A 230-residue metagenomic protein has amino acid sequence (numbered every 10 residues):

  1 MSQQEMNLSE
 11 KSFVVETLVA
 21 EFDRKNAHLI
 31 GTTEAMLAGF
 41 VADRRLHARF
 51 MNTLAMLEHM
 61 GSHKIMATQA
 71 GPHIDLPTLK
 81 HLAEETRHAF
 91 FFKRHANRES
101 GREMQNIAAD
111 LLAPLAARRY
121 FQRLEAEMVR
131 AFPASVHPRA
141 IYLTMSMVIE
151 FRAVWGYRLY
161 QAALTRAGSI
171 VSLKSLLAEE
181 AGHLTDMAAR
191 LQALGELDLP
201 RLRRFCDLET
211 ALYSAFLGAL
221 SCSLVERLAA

Functional and structural regions predicted by a protein language model:
M1-A230: Non-heme di-metal
